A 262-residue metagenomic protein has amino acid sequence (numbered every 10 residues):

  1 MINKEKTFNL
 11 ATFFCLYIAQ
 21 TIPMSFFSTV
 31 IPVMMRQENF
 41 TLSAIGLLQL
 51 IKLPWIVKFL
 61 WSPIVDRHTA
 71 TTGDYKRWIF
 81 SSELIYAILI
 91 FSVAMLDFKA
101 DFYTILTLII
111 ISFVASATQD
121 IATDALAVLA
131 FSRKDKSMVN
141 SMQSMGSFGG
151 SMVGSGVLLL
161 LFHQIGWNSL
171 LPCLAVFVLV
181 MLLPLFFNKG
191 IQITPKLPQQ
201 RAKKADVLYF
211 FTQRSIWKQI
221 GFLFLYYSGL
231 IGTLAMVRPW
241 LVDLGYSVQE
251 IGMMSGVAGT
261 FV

Functional and structural regions predicted by a protein language model:
M1-T7, G190-G221: Juxtamembrane intracellular "pre-TM" segments in multi-pass secondary transporters
I2-W55, W217-L241, S247, G252: Helix-loop boundary and gating motifs at the non-cytosolic
P54-P63, M253-V262: Transmembrane alpha-helices of Major Facilitator/SLC transporters
W55-K58, S137-F162: Glycine-rich segments within core transmembrane alpha-helices of 12-TM secondary carriers
P63-H68, A94, S151-S169: Transmembrane alpha-helix termini and helix-breaking/packing motifs in multi-pass membrane transporters
F80-A100: C-terminal ends and interior cores of transmembrane alpha-helices in multi-pass membrane transporters/permeases
S81-A87, N168-F187: Symmetry-related core transmembrane helices of the 12-TM Major Facilitator Superfamily/SLC fold
I110-G146: Cytoplasmic helix-loop-helix junction between adjacent transmembrane helices in 12-TM secondary transporters
